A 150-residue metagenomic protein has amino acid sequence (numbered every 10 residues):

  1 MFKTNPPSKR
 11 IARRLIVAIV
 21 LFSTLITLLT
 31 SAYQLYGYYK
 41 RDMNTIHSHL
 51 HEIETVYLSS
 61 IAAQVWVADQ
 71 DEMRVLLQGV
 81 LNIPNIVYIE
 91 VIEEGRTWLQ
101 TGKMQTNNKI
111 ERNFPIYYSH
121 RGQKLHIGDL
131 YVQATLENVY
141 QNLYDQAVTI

Functional and structural regions predicted by a protein language model:
M1-K9, S48: N-terminal sensory and localization modules of signal-transduction and trafficking proteins
S8, A12, I16, V20 (+4 more regions): Hydrophobic, aromatic-rich alpha-helical transmembrane segments and their membrane-interface anchor motifs
K9-Y36, I150: Extreme N-terminal signal-anchor transmembrane helix of membrane signaling/transducer proteins, especially in bacteria
I19, Y36-S59, A63, V67 (+2 more regions): Juxtamembrane membrane-water interface segments immediately C-terminal to a transmembrane helix
F22-L25, H47-I53, Y88-I92: A broad, low-specificity signal for short, low-complexity segments enriched in glycine/proline and polar/charged
S23-T27, Y39-N44, L81-P84: Short acidic/polar alpha-helix capping motifs at helix-coil junctions
L28-S31, K40-R41, T55-Y57, W98-L99: A short alpha-helix capping/helix-coil boundary motif
S60, W66-V87, I92-I150: Extracytoplasmic
